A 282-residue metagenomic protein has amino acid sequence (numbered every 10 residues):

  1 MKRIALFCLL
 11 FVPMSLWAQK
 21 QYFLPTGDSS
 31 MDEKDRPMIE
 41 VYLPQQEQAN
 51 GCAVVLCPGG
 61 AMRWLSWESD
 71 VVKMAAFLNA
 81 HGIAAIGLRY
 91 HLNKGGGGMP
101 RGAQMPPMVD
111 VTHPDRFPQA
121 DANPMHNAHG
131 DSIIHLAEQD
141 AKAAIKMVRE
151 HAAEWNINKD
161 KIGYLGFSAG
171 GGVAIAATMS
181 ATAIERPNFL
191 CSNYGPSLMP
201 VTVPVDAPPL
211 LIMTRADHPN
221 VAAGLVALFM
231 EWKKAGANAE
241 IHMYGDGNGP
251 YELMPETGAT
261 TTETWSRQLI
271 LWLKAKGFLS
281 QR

Functional and structural regions predicted by a protein language model:
M1-K20: Bacterial Sec-dependent N-terminal signal peptides
S15-L43, Y164, A169-G170: An N-terminal hydrophobic leader/cap segment in hydrolases
G27-V54, G59-W155: Serine-hydrolase catalytic machinery in alpha/beta-hydrolase-like enzymes
P37-Y42, M108, N238-R282: C-terminal catalytic histidine-bearing segment of alpha/beta-hydrolase fold enzymes
Q45, G60, S168, A216-D217: Residue-level signal for short, function-critical loop segments
F77-G82, L228-K233, L273: Hydrophobic alpha-helical packing residues
H135-A207: Primarily recognizes the serine-hydrolase "nucleophile elbow" in alpha/beta-hydrolase and SGNH/GDSL folds
N188-G245: The feature captures the conserved acid-bearing segment of alpha/beta-hydrolase catalytic domains
